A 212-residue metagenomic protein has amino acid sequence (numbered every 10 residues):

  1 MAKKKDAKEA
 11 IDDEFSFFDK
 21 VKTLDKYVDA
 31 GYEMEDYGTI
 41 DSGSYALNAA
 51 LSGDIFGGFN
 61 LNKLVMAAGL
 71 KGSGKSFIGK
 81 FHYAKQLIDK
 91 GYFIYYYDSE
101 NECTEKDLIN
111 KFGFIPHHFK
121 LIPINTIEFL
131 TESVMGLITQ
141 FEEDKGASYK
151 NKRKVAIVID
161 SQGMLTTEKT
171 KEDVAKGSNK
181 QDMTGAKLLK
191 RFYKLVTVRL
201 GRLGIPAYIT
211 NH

Functional and structural regions predicted by a protein language model:
K3, G136-H212: P-loop NTPase motor core
K3-F119, L130-T139, E143: The Walker A/P-loop phosphate-binding site
G74, N125, T184: Short, surface-exposed alpha-helical recognition segments that flank or form part of ligand/macromolecule-binding
E100-T104, N125-L130, Q162-L165, L200 (+1 more regions): Conserved nucleotide-binding/hydrolysis micro-motifs of P-loop NTPases
I122: Hydrophobic residues at beta-strand termini and immediately following loops that shape nucleotide-binding pockets
E128-E132, A186-K187: Active-site glycine- and acidic-residue-rich loops that bind and position anionic ligands or nucleotide-like cofactors
